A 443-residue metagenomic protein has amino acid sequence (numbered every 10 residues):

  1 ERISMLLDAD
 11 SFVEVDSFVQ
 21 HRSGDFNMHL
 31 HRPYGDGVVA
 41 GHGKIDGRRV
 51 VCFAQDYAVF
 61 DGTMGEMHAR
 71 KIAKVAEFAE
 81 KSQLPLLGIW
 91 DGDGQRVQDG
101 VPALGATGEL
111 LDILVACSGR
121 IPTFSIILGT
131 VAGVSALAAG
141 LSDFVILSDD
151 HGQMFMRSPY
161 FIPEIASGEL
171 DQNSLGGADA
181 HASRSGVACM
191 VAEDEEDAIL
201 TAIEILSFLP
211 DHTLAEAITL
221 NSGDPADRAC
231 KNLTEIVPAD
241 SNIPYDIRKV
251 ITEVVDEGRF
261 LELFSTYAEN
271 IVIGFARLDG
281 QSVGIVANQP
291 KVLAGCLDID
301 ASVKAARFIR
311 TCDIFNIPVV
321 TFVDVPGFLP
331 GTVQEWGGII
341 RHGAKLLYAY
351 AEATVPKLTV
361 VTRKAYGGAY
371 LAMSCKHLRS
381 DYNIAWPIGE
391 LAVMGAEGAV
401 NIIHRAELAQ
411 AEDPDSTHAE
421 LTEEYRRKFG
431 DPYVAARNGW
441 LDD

Functional and structural regions predicted by a protein language model:
E1-D443: Ligand-binding clefts of soluble mixed alpha/beta catalytic domains
